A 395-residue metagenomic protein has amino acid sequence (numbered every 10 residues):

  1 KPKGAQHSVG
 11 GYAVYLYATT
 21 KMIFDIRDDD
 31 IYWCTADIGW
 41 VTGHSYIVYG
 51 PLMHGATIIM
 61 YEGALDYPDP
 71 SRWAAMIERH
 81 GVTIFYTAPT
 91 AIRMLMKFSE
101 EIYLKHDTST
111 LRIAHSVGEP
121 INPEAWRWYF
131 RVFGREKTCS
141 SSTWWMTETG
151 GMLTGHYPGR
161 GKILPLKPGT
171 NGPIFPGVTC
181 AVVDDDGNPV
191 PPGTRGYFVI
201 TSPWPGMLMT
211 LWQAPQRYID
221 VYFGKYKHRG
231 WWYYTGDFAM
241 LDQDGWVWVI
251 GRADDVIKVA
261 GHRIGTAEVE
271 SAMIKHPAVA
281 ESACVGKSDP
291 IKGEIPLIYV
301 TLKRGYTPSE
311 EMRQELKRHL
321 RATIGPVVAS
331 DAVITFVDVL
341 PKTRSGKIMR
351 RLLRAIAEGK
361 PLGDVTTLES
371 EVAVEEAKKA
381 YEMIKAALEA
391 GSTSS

Functional and structural regions predicted by a protein language model:
K1-G4, T20: Conserved adenylation A10 loop of the ANL superfamily
G10-I31, V41-T83, K97-E100: Conserved AMP-binding/adenylation subdomain of ANL enzymes
D37, G118, W145, G172 (+2 more regions): Active-site glycine-centered loops adjacent to acidic/histidine catalytic or metal-binding residues that shape
M53-A56, V82-T87, M96-L166, T179: Gly/Ser/Thr-rich phosphate-binding loop
T179-S202, L241-D244, T307-R313, M349: Conserved beta-loop-beta connector loops within the AMP-binding
P191-G193, V199-A267, I274-K275, I291-K292 (+1 more regions): Conserved ATP-binding/catalytic segment of the ANL
I257, A283-P290, E294-T301, K317-S395: Conserved C-terminal "lid"/linker of ANL adenylate-forming enzymes
M273-V285: Short acidic amphipathic segments
